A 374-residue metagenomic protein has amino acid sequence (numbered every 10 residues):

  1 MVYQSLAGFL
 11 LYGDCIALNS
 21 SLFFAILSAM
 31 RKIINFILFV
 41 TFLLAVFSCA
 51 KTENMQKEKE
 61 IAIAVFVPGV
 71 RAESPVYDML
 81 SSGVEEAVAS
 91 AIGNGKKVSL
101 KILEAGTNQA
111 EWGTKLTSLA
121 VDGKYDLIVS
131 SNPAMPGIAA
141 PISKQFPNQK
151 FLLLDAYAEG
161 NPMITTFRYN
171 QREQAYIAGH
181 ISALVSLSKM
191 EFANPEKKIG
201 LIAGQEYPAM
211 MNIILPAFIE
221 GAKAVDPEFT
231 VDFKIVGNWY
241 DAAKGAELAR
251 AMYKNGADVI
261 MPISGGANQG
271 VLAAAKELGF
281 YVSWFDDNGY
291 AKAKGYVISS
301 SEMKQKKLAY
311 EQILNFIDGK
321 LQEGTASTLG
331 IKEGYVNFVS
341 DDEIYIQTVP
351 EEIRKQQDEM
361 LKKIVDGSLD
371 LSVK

Functional and structural regions predicted by a protein language model:
Y3-Q4, Y12: Low-complexity, intrinsically disordered or signal/transmembrane-proximal segments
R31-F39: Sec-dependent signal peptide recognition, specifically the positively charged N-region followed immediately by
F47-S48: C-terminal motif of bacterial Sec signal peptides marking the signal peptidase cleavage site
N54-K374: A residue-level marker of the well-folded mature domains of exported/periplasmic proteins
